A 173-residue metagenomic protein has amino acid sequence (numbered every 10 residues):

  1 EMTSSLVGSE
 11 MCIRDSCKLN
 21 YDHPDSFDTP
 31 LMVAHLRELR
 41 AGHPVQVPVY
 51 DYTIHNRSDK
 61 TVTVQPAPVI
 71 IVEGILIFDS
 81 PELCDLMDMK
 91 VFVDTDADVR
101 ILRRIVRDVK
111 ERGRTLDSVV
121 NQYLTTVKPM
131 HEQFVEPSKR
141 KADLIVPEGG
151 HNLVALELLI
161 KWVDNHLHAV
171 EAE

Functional and structural regions predicted by a protein language model:
E1-C12: Single conserved hydrophobic/aromatic residue that forms the stacking wall/gate of nucleotide- or nucleobase-binding
V7-G8, L86-M87, K141: Short, structured coil segments at secondary-structure junctions
I13-I54: Conserved nucleotide-sensing/catalytic segment adjacent to the nucleotide-binding pocket in NTP-handling enzymes
D25-T29, V33, D94, G113 (+3 more regions): Amphipathic alpha-helical transducer elements in NTP-driven molecular machines
V49-S58, I70-I75, T125-P129: Short gly/ser/thr-rich secondary-structure transition/capping motifs
S58-R112: ATP-dependent NMP and nucleoside kinases share a basic, alpha-helical "lid"
Q65-P66, V106, K128-E173: NTP-dependent small-molecule kinase module
E82, F92-V93, D98, R114-Q122 (+2 more regions): Anionic, Ser/Thr-rich low-complexity intrinsically disordered regions
